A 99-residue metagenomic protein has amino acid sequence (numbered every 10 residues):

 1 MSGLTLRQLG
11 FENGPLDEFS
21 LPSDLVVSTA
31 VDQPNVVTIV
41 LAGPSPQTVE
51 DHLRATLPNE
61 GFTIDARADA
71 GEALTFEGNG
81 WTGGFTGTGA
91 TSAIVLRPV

Functional and structural regions predicted by a protein language model:
M1-V37: Compositionally biased P/S/T/G-rich terminal and signal peptide-adjacent segments that lie outside catalytic cores
R7, F11-E18, D65, T82 (+2 more regions): Intrinsically disordered, low-complexity, compositionally biased regions/tails
V26, P46-T48, D69, W81-G83 (+1 more regions): Generic "edge-of-domain/loop-turn" microfeature
T29-V36, D65-G71, T86-A90: Short, ordered beta-strand-loop transition motifs
V36-P44: Second-shell loop/turn segments in exported
P44-D65: Amphipathic alpha-helical segments
P58-T82: Short Gly/Thr-rich strand-loop-strand
A73-A90, I94-P98: Short, exposed beta-strand-loop hairpins at the edges of beta-sheets in extracellular/periplasmic proteins
